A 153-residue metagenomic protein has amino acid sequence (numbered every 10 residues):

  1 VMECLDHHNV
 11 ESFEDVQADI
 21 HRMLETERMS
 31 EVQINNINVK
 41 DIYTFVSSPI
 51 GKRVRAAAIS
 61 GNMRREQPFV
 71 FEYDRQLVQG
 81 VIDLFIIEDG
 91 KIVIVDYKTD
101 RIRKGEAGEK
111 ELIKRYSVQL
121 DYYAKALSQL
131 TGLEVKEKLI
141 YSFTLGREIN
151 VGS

Functional and structural regions predicted by a protein language model:
V1-D74: A non-catalytic, helix-rich entry segment at domain boundaries
C4, M63, V70, V95 (+2 more regions): Generic alpha-helical hydrophobic packing signal
D6, T99, S128: Short, locally clustered residues in the helix-turn-helix/winged-helix DNA-binding domain
D15-D19, T99, G132-S153: Substrate-binding beta-hairpin/strand module that engages nucleic acids
E27, R101, L130: The DNA-recognition helices of helix-turn-helix-type DNA-binding domains
P49, L112-Y141: Metal-dependent nuclease catalytic cores in nucleic-acid-processing enzymes, especially RNase H-like/related
S60-E66, Q79-I82, S117, V135-K136: Active-site lining segments that contact anionic ligands and/or coordinate catalytic metals
F71-D121, K125: Non-catalytic protein-protein interaction segments used by genome-maintenance enzymes to assemble and couple activities
